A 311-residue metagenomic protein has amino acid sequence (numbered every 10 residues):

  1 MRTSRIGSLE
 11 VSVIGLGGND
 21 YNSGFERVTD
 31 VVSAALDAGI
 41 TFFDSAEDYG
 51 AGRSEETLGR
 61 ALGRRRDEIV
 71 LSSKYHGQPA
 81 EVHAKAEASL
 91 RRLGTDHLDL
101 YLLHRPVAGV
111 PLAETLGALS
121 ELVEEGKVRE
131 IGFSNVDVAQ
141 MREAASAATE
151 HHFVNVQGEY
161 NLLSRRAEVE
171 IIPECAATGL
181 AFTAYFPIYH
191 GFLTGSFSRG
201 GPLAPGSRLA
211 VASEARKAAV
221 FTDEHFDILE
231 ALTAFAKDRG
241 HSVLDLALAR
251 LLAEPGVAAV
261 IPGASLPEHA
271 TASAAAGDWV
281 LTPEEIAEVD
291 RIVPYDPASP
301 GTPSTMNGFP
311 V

Functional and structural regions predicted by a protein language model:
M1, P205-A234, D238, A253-A258 (+2 more regions): Terminal-tail/helix-coil boundary detector
M1-I69: N-terminal binding-site loop/beta-alpha segment at the start of enzyme catalytic domains that lines or forms
I6, L16, F43, L58 (+12 more regions): Conserved, mostly hydrophobic/aromatic
L9-I14, G39-F42, R66-I69, T95-D99 (+5 more regions): Short, well-ordered coil/turn segments that N-cap beta-strands
E26, S33, D37, G77-R166 (+2 more regions): Glycine/proline-rich, positively charged, aromatic-decorated active-site loop/lid region on the catalytic face
A61-G63, A147-H152, I172-A176, R199-A204 (+1 more regions): Short, hinge-like loop/turn segments at secondary-structure boundaries
Y75, D137, Y160-S164, F186-F197 (+2 more regions): Glycine-rich beta-alpha junction loops
A167-S207, S242: Aromatic-lined glycan-binding groove of carbohydrate-active enzymes
